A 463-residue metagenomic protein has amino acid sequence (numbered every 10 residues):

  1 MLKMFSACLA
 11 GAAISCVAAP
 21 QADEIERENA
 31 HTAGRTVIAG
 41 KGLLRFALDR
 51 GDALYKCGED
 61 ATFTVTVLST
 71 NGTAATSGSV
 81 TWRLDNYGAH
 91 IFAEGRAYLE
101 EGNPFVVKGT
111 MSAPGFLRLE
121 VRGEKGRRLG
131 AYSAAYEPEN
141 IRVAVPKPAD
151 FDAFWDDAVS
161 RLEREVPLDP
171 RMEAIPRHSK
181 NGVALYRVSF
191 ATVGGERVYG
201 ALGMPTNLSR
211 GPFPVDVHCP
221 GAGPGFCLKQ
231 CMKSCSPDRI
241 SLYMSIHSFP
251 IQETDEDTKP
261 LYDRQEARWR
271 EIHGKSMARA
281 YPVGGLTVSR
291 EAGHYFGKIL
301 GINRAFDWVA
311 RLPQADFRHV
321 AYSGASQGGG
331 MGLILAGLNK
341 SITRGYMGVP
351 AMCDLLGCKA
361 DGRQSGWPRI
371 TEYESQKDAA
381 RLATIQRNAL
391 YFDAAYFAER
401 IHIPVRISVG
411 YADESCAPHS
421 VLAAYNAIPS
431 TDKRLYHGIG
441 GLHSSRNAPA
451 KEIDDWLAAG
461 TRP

Functional and structural regions predicted by a protein language model:
D49-G51, P167-L208: N-terminal cap/lid segment of alpha/beta-hydrolase-fold proteins
A53-E59: Short, solvent-exposed loop/linker segments at the N-terminal edge of repeated beta-sheet extracellular domains
L202, G211-A222: Short beta-strand element of the alpha/beta-hydrolase
G225-N303, G357-G366: Cap/lid segment of the alpha/beta-hydrolase catalytic domain
E253-K259, G329-A380, H437: Hydrolase active-site cap/lid region
A315-A325: Alpha/beta-hydrolase fold nucleophile elbow
L355, S415-P418, L422-P463: C-terminal catalytic histidine-bearing segment of alpha/beta-hydrolase fold enzymes
I401, I407-V409: Short beta-strand/loop motif that positions the catalytic acidic residue of the alpha/beta-hydrolase fold
